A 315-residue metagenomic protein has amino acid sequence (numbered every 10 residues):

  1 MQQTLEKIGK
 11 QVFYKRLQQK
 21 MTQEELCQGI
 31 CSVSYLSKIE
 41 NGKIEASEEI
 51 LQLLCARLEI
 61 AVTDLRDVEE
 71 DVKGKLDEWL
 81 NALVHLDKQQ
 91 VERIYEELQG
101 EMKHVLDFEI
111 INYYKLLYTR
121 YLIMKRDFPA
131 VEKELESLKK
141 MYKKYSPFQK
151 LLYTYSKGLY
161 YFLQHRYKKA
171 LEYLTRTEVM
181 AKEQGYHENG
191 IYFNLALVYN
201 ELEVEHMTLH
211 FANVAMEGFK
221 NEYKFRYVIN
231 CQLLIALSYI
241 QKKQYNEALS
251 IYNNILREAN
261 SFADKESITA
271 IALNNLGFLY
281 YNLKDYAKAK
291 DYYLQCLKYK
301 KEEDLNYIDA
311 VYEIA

Functional and structural regions predicted by a protein language model:
M1-Q18: A short, Lys/Arg-rich alpha-helix, primarily the initiator
K20-K38: Short alpha-helical DNA-recognition segment
S47-D64: DNA major-groove recognition helix of helix-turn-helix/homeodomain DNA-binding modules
K73, Y113, L152, G190-Y192 (+3 more regions): Residue register of alpha-helical TPR repeats
E96-K103, L135-K143, T175-K182, N213-K224 (+2 more regions): Amphipathic alpha-helical segments of tetratricopeptide repeats
